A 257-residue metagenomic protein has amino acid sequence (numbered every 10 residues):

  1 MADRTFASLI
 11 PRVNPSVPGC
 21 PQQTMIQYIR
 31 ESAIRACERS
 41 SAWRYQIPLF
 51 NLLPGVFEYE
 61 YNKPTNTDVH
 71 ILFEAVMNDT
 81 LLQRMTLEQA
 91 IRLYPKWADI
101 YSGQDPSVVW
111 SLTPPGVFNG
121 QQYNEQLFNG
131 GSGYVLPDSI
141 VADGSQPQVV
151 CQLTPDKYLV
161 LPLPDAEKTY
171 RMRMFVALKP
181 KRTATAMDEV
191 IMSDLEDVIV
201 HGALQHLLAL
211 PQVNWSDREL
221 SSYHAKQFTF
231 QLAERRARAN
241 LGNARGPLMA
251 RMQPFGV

Functional and structural regions predicted by a protein language model:
M1-V257: Glycine-enriched, solvent-exposed interface loops adjoining structured elements
